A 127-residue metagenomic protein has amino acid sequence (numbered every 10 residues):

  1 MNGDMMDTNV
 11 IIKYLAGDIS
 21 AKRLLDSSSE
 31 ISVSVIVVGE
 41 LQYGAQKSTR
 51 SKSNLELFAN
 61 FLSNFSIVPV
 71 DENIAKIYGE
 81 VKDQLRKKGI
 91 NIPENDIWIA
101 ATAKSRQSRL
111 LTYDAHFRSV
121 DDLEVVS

Functional and structural regions predicted by a protein language model:
M1-V33, Y43-N60: Short, well-structured N-terminal submotif of metal-dependent ribonuclease cores
D7-T8, L41, Y78, A103: Generic structural signal for small/hydrophobic residues in well-ordered secondary structure, especially within
I11, V38-L41, A75, F117-R118: A generic structural signal for short hydrophobic patches within well-formed alpha-helices
L15-D18, T112-H116: Short, polar loop motifs at secondary-structure junctions
K22-D26, F117-D122: Short loop/helix-cap segments at secondary-structure boundaries that form the rim of catalytic
I67-L111: Active-site neighborhoods of divalent-metal-dependent phosphate/nucleic-acid chemistry enzymes
